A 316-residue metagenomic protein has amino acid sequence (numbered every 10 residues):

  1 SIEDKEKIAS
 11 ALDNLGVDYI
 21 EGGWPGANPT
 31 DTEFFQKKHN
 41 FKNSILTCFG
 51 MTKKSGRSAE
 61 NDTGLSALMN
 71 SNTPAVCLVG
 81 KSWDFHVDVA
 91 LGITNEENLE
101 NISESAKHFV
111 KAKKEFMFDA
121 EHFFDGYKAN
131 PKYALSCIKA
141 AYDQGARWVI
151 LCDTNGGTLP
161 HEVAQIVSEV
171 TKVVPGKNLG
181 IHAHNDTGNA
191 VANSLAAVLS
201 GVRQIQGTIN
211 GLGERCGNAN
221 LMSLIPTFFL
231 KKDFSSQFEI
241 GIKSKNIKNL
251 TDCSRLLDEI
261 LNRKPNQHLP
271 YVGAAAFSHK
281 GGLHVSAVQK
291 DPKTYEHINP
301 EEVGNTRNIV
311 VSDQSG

Functional and structural regions predicted by a protein language model:
S1-I20, F35-K37, F41, K54-L179 (+1 more regions): Alpha/beta enzyme core
E6, L135, G188-V191, N218: Glycine-rich phosphate-binding loop at the start of an alpha helix
I8-D13, P226-F228, K232-G316: A mid-to-C-terminal "edge-of-domain" accessory segment
L15, F41, S105-A112, A140-Q144 (+5 more regions): Change "in soluble alpha/beta enzymes" to "in soluble alpha/beta proteins
W24-P25, N95, F124-Y127, G156-P160 (+4 more regions): Hydrophobic alpha-helical scaffolding
I45-G50: A glycine-rich helix N-cap at a beta->alpha junction
V163, C216-S223: Histidine/acidic-residue-rich catalytic or RNA/ligand-binding cores of hydrolases and nuclease-related proteins
H182-T208: Small-aliphatic-rich amphipathic alpha-helix that forms the alpha element of a beta-alpha
